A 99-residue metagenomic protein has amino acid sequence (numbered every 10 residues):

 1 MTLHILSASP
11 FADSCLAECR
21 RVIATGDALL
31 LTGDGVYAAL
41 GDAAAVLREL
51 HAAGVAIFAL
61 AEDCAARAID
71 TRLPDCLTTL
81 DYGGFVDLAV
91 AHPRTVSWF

Functional and structural regions predicted by a protein language model:
M1, G26-A28, A56: Residues at the starts of beta-strands that form the adenosine-phosphate
T2-L16, G33-A39: Short, glycine-rich nucleotide/cofactor-binding loops
A17-C19, A45-V46: A short acidic, amphipathic alpha-helical/loop segment
I23, H51, V90: Anion (oxyanion) recognition and catalysis
D42-V46, T79: Charged helix-capping and loop-helix junction motifs
A45-I69: A glycine-rich helix N-cap at a beta->alpha junction
R67-F99: C-terminal structural segments of small proteins and small subunits
